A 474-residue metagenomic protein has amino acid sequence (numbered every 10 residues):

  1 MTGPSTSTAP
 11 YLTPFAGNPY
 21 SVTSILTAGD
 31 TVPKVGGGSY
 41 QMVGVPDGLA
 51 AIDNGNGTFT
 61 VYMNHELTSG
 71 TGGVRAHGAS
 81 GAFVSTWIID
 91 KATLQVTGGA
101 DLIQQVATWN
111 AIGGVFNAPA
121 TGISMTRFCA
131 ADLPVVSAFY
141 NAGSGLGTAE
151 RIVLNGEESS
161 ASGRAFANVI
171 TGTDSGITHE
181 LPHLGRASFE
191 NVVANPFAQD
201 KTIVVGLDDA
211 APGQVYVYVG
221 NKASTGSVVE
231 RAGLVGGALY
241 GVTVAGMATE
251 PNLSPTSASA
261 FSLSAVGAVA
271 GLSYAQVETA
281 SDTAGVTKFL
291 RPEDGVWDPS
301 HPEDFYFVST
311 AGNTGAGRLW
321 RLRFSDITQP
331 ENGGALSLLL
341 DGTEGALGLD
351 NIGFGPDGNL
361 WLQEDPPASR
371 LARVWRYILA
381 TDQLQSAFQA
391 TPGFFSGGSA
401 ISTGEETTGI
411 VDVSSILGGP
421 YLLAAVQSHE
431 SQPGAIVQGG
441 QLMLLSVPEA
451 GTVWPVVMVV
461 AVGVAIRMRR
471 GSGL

Functional and structural regions predicted by a protein language model:
M1-S446: Conserved small-residue
E449-R467: A short, hydrophobic C-terminal helix/tail in secreted or cell-surface proteins
R470-L474: Short, charged juxtamembrane terminal tails flanking transmembrane helices
